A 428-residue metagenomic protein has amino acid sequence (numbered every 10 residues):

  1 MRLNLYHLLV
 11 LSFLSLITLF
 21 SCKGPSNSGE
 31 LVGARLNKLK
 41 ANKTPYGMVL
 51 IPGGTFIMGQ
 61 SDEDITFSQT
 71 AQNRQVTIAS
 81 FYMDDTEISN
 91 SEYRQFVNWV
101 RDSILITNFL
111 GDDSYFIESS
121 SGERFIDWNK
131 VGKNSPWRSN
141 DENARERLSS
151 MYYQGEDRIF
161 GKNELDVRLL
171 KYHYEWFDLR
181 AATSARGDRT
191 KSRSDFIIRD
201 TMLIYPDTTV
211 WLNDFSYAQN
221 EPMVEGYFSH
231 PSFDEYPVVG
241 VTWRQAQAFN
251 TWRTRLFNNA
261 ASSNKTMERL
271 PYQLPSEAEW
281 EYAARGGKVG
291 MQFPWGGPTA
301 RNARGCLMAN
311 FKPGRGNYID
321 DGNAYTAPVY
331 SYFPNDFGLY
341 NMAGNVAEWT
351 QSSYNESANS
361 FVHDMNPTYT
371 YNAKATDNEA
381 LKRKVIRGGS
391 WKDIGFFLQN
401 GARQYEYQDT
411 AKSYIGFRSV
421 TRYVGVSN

Functional and structural regions predicted by a protein language model:
R2-L9: Bacterial N-terminal signal peptides that target proteins for export
V10-L14: Hydrophobic helical h-region of N-terminal Sec-dependent signal peptides in bacterial secretory/periplasmic proteins
L19-S21: C-terminal motif of bacterial Sec signal peptides marking the signal peptidase cleavage site
K23-E30, L50-I51, I57, D62 (+3 more regions): Functional-site microenvironments in short loops/helix caps that host divalent-cation chemistry
P25-A41: N-terminal pre-domain segments of enzymes
L36-K38, T70-A71, Y371-K374, R403-Q408: Short, P/G- and charge-enriched loop/turn segments at secondary-structure junctions
A41-H230, D234-A246, G344: A short glycine-rich, aromatic-capped structural motif
S413-N428: Short, structured beta-strand segments at or near domain termini in extracellular proteins/domains
